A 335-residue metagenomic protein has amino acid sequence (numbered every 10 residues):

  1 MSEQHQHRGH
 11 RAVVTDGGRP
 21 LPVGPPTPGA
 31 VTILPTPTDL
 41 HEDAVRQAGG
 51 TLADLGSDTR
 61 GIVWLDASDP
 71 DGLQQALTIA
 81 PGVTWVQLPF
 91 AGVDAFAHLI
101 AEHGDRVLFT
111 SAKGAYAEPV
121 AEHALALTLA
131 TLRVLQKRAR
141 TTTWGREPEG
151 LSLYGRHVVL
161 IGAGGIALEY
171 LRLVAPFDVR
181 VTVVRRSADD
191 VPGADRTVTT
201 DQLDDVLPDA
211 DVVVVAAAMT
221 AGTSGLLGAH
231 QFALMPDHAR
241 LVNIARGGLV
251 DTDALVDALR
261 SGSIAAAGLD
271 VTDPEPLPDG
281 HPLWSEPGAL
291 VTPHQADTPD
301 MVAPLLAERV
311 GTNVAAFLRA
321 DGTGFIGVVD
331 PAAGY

Functional and structural regions predicted by a protein language model:
M1-S68: N-terminal glycine-/charge-rich "phosphate-binding" loop or analogous flexible N-terminal tail
S2-R11, T110-V120, R138, E275-Y335: C-terminal helix-to-coil terminal segments
P28, R106, Y154-V158, H238: Phosphate-coordination loops involved in phosphoryl transfer and adenosine-cofactor binding
G61-A139: Phosphate/diphosphate ligand-binding glycine-rich loop within oxidoreductases
Q74-G82, L99-G104, F232-H238, A258-S263 (+1 more regions): Short, conserved loop/helix-junction motifs that constitute active-site signature segments in enzyme catalytic cores
K137-E169: Glycine-rich NAD(P)-binding loop of Rossmann-like domains
P176-G193: NAD(P)-binding Rossmann-fold cofactor-contacting core
A188-P282: Rossmann-like adenosine-cofactor binding region
